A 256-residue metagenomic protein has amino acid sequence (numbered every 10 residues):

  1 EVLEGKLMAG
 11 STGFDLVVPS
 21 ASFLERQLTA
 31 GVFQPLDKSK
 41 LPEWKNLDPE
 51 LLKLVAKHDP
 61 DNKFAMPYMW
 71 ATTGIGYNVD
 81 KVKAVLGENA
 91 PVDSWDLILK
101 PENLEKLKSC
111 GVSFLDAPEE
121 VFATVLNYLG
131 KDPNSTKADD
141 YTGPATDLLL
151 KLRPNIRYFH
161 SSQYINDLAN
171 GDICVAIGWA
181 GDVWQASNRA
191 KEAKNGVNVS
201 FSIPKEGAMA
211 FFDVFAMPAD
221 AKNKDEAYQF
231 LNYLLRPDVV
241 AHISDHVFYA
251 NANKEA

Functional and structural regions predicted by a protein language model:
E1-R26: Early extracytoplasmic/lumenal segment of secretory-pathway proteins
L7, Q27, D167-A169, M217: Hydrophobic residues within well-ordered alpha-helices
T12-L16, Q34-D80: A structural signal for short loop-to-beta-strand junctions that line the ligand-binding cleft of periplasmic/secreted
E25, K106, C110-S202: Ligand-binding pocket segment of bilobal, Venus flytrap-like solute-binding proteins
Q34-N46, D96, A193-M209, P218-D220: Short beta-strand->loop
A71-G74, A123, V199, F212-F215: Small-molecule pocket liners
A84-N103: Flexible hinge/capping segments at coil-to-helix
D213, P218-A256: Mature extracytoplasmic/periplasmic domains
